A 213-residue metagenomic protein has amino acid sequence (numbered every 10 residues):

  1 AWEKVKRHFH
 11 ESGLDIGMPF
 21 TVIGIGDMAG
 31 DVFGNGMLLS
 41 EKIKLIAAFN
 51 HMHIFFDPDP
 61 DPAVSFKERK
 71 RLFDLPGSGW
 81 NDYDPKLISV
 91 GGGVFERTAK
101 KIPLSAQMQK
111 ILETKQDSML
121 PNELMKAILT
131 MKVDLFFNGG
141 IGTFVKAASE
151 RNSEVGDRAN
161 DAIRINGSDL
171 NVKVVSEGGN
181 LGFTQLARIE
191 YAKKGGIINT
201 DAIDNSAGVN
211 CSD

Functional and structural regions predicted by a protein language model:
A1-D213: Non-transmembrane, aqueous-exposed alpha-helical and coiled segments at domain scale
